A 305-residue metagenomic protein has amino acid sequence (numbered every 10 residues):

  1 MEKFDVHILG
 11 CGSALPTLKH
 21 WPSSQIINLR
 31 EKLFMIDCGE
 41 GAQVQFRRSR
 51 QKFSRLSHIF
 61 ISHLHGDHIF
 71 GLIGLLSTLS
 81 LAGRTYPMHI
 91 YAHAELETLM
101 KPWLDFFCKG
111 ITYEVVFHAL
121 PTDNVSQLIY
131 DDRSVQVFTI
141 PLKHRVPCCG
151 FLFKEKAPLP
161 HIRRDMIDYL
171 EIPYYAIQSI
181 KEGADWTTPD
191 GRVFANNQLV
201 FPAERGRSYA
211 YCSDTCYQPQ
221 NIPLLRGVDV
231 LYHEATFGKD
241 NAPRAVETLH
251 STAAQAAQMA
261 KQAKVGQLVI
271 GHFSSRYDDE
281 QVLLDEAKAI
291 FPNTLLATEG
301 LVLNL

Functional and structural regions predicted by a protein language model:
M1-S49, T85-P87, F151-F153, P160 (+2 more regions): Conserved beta-strand hairpin/beta-sheet module of binuclear metal-dependent hydrolase folds, prominently
V6, D37, F46, H63 (+9 more regions): Divalent metal-coordination and catalytic microenvironments
L9, N124-D131: Local beta-strand/beta-hairpin segments that build beta-sheet-rich folds
C11-G12, G41, L64, E95 (+5 more regions): Active-site metal-binding loops of divalent metal-dependent hydrolases
T17, Y130-Y211, T215-L224, V230: Active-site-proximal loop/helix segment associated with metal-binding centers of metalloenzymes
E40-Y91, A119: Active-site metal-binding motif and surrounding structural segment of the metallo-beta-lactamase
C108-L120: A glycine-rich helix N-cap at a beta->alpha junction
I180-V302: Cap/insert and terminal regions of metallo-dependent hydrolase folds
